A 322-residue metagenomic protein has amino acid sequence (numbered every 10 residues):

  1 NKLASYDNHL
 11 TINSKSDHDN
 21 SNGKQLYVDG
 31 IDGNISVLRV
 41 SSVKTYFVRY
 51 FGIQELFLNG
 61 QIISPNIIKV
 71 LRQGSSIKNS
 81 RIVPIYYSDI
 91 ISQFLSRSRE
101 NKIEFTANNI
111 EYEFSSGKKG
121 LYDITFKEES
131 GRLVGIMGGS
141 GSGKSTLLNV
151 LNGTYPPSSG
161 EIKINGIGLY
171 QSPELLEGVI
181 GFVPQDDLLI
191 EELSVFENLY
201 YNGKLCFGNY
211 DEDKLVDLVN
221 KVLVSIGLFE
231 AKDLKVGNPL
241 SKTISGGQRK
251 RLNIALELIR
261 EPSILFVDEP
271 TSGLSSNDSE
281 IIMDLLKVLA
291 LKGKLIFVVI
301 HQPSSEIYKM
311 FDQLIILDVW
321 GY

Functional and structural regions predicted by a protein language model:
A107-E113, G117-R132, G160: Conserved beta-strand
M137-G139: The feature captures the beta-strand-to-loop junction immediately N-terminal to the Walker
N152: Helix-to-loop junction immediately C-terminal to a conserved catalytic motif
G160-G168, L176: Conserved ABC transporter NBD signature motif
E191-G208, L218: Q-loop/switch helix immediately C-terminal to the Walker
K214-K235: Conserved ABC ATPase "signature" region
E257-L258: ABC ATPase C-loop
L265-E269: Catalytic Walker B motif of ABC-type/P-loop ATPase nucleotide-binding domains
